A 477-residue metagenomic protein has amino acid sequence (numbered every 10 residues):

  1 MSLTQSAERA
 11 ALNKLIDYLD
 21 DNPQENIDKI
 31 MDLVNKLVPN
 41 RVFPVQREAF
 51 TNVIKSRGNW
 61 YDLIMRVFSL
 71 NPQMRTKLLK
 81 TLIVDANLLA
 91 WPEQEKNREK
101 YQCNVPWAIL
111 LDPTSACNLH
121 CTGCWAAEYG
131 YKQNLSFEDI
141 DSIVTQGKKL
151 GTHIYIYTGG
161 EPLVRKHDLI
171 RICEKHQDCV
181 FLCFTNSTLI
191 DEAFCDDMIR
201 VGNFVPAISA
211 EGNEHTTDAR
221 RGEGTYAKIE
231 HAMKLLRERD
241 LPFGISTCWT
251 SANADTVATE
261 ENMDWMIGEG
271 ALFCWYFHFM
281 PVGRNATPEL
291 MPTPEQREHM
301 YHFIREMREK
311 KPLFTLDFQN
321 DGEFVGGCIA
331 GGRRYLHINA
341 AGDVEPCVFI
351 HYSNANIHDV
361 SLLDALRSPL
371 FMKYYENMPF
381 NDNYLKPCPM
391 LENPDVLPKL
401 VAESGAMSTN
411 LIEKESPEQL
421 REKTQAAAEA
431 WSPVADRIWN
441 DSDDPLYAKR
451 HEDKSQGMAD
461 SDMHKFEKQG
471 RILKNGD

Functional and structural regions predicted by a protein language model:
M1-E48, N52, D218-G331, N339-A341 (+4 more regions): Radical SAM enzyme [4Fe-4S]-AdoMet core and its adjacent flexible, acidic and glycine-rich loops/tails across
S2-L3, A7, A11, L15 (+5 more regions): Flexible mid-to-C-terminal extensions adjoining Fe-S/redox cofactors in radical SAM and related proteins
D28-A193, D477: Conserved alpha-helical substructure of the radical SAM core
D85-P106, L316, G322, N356-K373: Short, charged low-complexity linear segments at domain edges
C117, C121-C124, C328, G342 (+2 more regions): Short cysteine clusters
A127-Y131, N213-H215, P281-R284: A short, flexible beta-alpha/helix-coil linker loop
F137-Y157, L163-F277: Radical SAM/AdoMet-radical enzyme domain recognition
